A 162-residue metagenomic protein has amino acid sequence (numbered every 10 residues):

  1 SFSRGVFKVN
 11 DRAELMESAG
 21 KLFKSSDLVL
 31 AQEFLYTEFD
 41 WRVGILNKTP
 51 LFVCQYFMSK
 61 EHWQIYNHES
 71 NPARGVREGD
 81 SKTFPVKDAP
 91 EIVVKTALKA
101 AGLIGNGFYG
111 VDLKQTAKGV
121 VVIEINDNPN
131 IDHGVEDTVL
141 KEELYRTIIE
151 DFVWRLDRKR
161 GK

Functional and structural regions predicted by a protein language model:
F2-G5, H133-G134: A short acidic, helix-capping loop that chelates divalent metal ions and anchors anionic groups
R4-A100: Phosphate-binding site of ATP-dependent enzymes
V29, N106-Y109: PAS/PAS-like sensory domains
F34, W63, F108-Y109, Y145: Aromatic side chains
F84-D88, G102, N106, Q115-K162: C-terminal active-site "lid" helix and adjoining low-complexity regulatory extension at the edge of ATP-using catalytic
V111-L113: Hydrophobic residue at the +6 position relative to the catalytic HRD Asp in the kinase catalytic loop
